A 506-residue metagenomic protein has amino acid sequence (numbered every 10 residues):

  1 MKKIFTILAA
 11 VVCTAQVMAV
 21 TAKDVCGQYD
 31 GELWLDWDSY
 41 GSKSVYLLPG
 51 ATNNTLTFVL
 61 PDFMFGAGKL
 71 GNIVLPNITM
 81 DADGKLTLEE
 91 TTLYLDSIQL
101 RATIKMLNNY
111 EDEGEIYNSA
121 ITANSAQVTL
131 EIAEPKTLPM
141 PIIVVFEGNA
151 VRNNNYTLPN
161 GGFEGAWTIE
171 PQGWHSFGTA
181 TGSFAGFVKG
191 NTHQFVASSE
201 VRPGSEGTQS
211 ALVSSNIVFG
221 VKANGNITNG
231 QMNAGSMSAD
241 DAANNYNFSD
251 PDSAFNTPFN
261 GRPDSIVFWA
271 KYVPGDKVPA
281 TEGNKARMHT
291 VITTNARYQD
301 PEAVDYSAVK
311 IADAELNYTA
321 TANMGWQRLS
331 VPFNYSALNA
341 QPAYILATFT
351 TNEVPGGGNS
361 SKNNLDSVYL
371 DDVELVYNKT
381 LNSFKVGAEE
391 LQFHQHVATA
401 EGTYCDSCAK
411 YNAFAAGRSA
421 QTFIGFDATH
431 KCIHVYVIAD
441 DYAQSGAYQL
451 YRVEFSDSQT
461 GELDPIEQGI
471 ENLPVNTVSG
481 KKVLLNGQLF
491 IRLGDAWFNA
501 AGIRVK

Functional and structural regions predicted by a protein language model:
M1-D24, M140-I142, E462, G502 (+1 more regions): Bacterial Sec-dependent N-terminal signal peptides
A15-M18, T460-K506: C-terminal outer-membrane/trafficking sorting elements
V20-V25, Y29, G41, D83-G84 (+2 more regions): Edge beta-strand at a domain terminus
Q28-L56, Q99, T103-N109, P171-T192: Short, solvent-exposed loop/hinge segments that bridge or flank secondary-structure elements
W37, G66-G68, Y272-N284, A296-Q299: Extended, low-complexity, turn-rich repeat/linker tracts enriched in Gly/Pro/Ser/Thr and Asp/Glu that occur
L47-I121: Predominantly extracellular/secreted and cell-surface proteins with exposed, flexible low-complexity segments
R152-P263, V267, G283-T293, Q299-N378: Aromatic (Trp/Tyr/Phe) and Gly/Pro-enriched flexible surface segments
N378-I466: Beta-rich interaction/scaffold domains
